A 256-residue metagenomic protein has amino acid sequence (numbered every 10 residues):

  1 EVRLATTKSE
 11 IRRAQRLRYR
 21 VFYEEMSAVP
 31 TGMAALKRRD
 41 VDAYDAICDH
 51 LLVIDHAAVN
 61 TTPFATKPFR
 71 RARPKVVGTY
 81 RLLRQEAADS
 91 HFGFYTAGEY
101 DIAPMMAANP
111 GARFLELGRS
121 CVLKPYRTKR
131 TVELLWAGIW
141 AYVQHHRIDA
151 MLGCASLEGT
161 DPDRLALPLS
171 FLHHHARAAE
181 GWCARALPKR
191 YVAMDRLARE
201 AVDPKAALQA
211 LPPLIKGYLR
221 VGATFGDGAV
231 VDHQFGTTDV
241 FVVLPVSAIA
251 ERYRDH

Functional and structural regions predicted by a protein language model:
V2-A14: A short beta-loop-alpha structural element at the N-terminal edge of CoA-dependent acyl/N-acetyltransferase catalytic
L17-T31: Helix-loop element at the rim of GNAT/NAT acetyltransferase active sites that forms part of the acceptor-substrate
T31-L36, T224-G226: Short Pro/Gly-enriched beta-strand edge/turn motifs at strand-loop
L36-D42, K67-F69, I102-A107, G228-A229: Catalytic micro-motifs at enzyme active sites that drive phosphoryl/nucleotidyl and oxygen chemistry
D42-I47, Q234-G236: A short catalytic or substrate-binding loop motif that flags glycine-/basic-rich loops and adjacent residues that bind
I47-M106: Short, His- and charge-rich active-site/binding loops that engage polyanionic ligands
R84-T224, A229-T238: Acyl-donor binding region in acyl/amide transferases
G236-I249: C-terminal "cap" of GNAT-fold acetyltransferases
